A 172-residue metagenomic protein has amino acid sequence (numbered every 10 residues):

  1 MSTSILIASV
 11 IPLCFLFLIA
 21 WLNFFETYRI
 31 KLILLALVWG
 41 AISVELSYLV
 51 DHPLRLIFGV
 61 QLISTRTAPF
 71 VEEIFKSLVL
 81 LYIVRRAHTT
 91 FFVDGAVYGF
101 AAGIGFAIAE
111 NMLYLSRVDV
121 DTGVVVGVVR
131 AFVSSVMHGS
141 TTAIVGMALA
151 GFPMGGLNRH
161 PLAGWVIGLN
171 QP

Functional and structural regions predicted by a protein language model:
M1-P172: Hydrophobic alpha-helical segments at protein termini of multi-pass membrane proteins
